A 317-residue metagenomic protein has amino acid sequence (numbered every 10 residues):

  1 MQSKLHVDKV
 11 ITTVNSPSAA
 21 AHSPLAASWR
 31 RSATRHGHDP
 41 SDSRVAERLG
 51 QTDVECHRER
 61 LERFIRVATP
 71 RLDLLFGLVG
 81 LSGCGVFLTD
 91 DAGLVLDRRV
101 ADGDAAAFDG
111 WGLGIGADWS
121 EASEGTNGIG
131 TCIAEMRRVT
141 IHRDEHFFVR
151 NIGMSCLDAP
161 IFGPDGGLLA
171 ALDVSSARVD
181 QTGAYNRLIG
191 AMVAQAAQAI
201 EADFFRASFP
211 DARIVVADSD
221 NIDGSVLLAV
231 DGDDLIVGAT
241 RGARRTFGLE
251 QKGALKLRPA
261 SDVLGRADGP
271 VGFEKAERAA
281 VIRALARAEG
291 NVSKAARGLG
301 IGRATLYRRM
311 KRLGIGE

Functional and structural regions predicted by a protein language model:
M1-S123, N127-F148, G153-M154, F162-D165 (+4 more regions): Intrinsically disordered, low-complexity terminal regulatory regions
D104, F108, F247-A254: PAS/PAS-like sensory domain cap-loop motif
L257-R258: C-terminal structured domains
D262-A276: Short, Lys/Arg-enriched anionic-surface-contact patches
F273-E317: Bacterial C-terminal helix-turn-helix
